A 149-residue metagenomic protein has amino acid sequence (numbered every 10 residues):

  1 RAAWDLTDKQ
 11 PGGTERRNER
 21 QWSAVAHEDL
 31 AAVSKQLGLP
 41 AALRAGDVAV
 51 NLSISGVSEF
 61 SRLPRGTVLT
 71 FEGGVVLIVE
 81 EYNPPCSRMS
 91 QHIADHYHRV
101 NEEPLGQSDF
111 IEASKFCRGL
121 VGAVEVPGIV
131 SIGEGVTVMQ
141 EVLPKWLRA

Functional and structural regions predicted by a protein language model:
R1-A149: Metal-cofactor-dependent catalytic cores
